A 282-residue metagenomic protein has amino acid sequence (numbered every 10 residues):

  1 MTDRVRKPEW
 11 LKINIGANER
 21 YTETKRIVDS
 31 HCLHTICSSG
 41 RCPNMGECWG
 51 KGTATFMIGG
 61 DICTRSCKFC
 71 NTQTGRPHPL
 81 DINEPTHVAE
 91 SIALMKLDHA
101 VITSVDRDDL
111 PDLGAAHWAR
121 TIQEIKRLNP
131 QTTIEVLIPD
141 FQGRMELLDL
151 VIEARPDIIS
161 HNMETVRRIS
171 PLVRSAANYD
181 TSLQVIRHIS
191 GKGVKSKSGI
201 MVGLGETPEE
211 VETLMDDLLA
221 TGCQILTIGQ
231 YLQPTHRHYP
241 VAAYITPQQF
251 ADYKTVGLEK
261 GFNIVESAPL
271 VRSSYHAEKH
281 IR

Functional and structural regions predicted by a protein language model:
M1-T55, T86, E90, K96 (+3 more regions): Auxiliary Fe-S-binding modules of radical SAM enzymes
I36, M57, D61-T64: Processing junctions and N-termini across compartments
C42, C63, C67-C70: Short cysteine clusters
E47-G50, K68, T72-G75: Short functional micro-motifs and their immediate structural scaffolds
D61-T64, L97, E164-V166, Y231-Q233: Short connector loops/turns at beta-strand edges and beta->alpha or beta->beta junctions
S66, L110, I169, H236 (+1 more regions): Glycine/Thr-rich phosphate-binding loops of Rossmann-like dinucleotide-binding domains
T72-H87, L94-M145, I152-Q184, K197 (+2 more regions): Core AdoMet radical
